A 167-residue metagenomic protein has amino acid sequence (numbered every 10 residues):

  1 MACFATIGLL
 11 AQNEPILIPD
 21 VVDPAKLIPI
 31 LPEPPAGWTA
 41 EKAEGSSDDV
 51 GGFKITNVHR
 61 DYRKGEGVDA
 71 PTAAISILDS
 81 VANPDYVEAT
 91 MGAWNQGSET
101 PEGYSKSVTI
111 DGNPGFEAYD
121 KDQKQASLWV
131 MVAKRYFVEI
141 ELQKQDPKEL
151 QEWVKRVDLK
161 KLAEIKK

Functional and structural regions predicted by a protein language model:
M1-G8: Bacterial N-terminal signal peptides
G8, P35-A36, V154: A generic alpha-helix preference that emphasizes hydrophobic side chains
Q12-L17, S98-K167: A short, solvent-exposed beta-edge/loop patch
N13-K121: Short, solvent-exposed recognition patches
